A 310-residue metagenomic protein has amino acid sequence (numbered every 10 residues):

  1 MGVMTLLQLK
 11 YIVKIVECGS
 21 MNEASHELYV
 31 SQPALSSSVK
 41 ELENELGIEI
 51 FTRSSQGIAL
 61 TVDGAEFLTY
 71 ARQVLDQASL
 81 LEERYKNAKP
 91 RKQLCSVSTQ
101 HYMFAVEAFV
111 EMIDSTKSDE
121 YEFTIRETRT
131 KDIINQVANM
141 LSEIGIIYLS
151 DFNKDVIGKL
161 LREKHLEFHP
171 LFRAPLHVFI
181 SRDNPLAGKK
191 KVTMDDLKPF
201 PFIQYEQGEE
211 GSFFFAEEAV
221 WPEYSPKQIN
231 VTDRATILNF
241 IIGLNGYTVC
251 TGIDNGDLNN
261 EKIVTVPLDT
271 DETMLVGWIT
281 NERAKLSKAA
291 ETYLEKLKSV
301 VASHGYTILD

Functional and structural regions predicted by a protein language model:
V3, V110-S115, K131-L176, V264-T265: Short beta-strand-centered segments that line the small-molecule binding cleft or hinge of alpha/beta clamshell
V13-S31: Short helix-boundary/capping micro-motifs
P33, A88-Q136, K285-K288: N-terminal winged-helix
E43-L60: A short LG(V/I)-centered, amphipathic sequence patch enriched for acidic residue(s) preceding the LG motif
A105-E111, K154, T193-M194, K198-P222 (+3 more regions): Secondary-structure junction motif
A138-E143, Y148, Q207-V264: Hydrophobic hinge/microswitch elements
L160-L176, I180-F202: Flexible hinge/capping segments at coil-to-helix
E163-H169, A174, A235-K285: Beta-alpha-beta core module
